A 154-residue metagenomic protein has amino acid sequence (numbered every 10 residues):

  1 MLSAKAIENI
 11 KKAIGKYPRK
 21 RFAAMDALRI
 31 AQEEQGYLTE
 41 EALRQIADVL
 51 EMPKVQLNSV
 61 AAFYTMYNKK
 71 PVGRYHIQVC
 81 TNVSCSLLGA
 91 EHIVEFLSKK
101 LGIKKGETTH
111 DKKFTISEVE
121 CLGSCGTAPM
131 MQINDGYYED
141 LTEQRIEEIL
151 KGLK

Functional and structural regions predicted by a protein language model:
M1-K154: Signature of N-terminal electron-transfer/Fe-S-associated modules in redox systems
